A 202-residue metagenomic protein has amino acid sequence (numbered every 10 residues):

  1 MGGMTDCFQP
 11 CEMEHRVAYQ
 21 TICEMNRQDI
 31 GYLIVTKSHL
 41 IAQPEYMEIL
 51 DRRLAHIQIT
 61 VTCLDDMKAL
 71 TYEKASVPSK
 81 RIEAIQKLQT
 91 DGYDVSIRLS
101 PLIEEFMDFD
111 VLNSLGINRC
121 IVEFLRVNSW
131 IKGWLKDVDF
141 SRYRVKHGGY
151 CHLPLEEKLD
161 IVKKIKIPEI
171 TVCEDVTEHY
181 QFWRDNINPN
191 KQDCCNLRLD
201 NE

Functional and structural regions predicted by a protein language model:
G2-I161: Conserved AdoMet/S-adenosylmethionine-binding subsite of the radical SAM
K132-E202: C-terminal accessory extensions appended to soluble enzyme cores
